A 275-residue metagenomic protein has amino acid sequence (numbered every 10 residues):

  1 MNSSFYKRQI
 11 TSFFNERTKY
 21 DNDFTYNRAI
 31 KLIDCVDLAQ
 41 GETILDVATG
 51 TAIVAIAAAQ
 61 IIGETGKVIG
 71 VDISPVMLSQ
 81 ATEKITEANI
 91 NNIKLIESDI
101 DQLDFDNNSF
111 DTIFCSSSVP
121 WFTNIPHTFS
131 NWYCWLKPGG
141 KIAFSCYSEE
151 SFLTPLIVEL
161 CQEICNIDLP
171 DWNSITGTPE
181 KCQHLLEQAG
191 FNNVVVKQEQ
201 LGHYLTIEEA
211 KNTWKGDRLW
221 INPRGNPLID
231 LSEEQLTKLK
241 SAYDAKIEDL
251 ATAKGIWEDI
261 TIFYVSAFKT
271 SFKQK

Functional and structural regions predicted by a protein language model:
M1-E42, I53-A57, M77-Q80, A88 (+2 more regions): Conserved class I S-adenosyl-L-methionine
N2-S3, Q9-F14, V195-K254: C-terminal helical/coil "lid" or tail adjacent to the Rossmann-like core of SAM-dependent
T43-L103: Class I SAM-dependent methyltransferase SAM/SAH-binding core
E64-T65, L136-K141: Short glycine-dipeptide loop
D101-I113: A short acidic, Gly/Pro-enriched loop at the edge of an enzyme's catalytic core that lines a small-molecule cofactor
T112-I125, S148: A short SAM/SAH-binding and catalytic strip from SAM-dependent methyltransferases
P126, K141-T206, G225-L228: Conserved catalytic/acceptor-binding region of the Class I
G190, W214-K215, T261-K275: Core SAM-dependent methyltransferase catalytic element
